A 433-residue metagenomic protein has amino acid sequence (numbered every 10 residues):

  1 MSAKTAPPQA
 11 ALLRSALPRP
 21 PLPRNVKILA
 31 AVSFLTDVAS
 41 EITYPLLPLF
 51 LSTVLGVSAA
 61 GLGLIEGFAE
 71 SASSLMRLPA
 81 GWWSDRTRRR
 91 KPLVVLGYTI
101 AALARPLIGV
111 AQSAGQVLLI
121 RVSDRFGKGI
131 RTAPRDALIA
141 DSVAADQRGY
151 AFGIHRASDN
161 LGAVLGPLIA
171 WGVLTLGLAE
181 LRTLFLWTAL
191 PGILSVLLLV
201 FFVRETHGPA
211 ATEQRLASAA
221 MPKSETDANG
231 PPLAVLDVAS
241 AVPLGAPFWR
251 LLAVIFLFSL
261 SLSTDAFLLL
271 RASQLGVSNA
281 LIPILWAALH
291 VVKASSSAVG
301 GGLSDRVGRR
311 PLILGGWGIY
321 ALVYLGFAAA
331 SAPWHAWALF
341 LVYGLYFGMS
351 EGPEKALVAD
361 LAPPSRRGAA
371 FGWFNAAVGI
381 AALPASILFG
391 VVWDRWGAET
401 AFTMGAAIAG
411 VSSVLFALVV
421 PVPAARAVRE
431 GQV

Functional and structural regions predicted by a protein language model:
S2-P23, E205-I255, V433: Juxtamembrane intracellular "pre-TM" segments in multi-pass secondary transporters
A16-S74, F248-L285: Helix-loop boundary and gating motifs at the non-cytosolic
L49-V54, L165-F185, P384-T400: Transmembrane alpha-helix termini and helix-breaking/packing motifs in multi-pass membrane transporters
M76-R88, L174, S296-R309, W393-D394: Helix-to-loop junctions at the C-terminal end of transmembrane segments in multipass secondary transporters
P92-P106, A189, P311-G326, A406: Structural signature of the two symmetry-related core transmembrane helices
L107-I120, A328-L339: Helix-loop junctions at membrane interfaces in 12-TM secondary transporters
I130-V143, M349-A362: Intracellular juxtamembrane helix-capping segments at the cytosolic ends of symmetry-related transmembrane helices
L190-Q214, S412-V420: C-terminal membrane-cytosol helix-exit motif in multi-pass small-molecule transporters
